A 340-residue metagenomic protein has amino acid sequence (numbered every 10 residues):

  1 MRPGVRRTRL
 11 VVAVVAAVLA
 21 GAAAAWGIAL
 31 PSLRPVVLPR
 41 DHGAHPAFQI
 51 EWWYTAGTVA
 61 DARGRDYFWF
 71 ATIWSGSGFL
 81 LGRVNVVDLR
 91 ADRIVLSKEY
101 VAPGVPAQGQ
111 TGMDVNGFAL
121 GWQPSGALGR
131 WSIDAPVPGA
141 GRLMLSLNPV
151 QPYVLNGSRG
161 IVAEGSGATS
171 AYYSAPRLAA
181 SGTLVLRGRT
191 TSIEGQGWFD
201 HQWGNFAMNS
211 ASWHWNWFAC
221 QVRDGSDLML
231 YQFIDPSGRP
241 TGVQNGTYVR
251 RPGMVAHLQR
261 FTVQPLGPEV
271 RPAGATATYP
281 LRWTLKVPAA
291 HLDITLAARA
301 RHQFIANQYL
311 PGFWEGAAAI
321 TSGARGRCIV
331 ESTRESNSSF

Functional and structural regions predicted by a protein language model:
G4-V14: N-terminal Sec-pathway targeting helices
A13-A22: Bacterial N-terminal signal peptides
A25-F340: Structured soluble/peripheral alpha/beta segments that form catalytic or ligand/cofactor-binding pockets
